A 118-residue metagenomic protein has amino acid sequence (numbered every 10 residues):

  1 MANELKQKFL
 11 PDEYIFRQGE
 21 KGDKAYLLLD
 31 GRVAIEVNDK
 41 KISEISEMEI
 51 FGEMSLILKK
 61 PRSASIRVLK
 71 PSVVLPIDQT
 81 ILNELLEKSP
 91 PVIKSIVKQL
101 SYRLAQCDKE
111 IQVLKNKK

Functional and structural regions predicted by a protein language model:
M1-K118: Cytosolic regulatory regions built on CNB/CRP/Popeye-like sensor folds
